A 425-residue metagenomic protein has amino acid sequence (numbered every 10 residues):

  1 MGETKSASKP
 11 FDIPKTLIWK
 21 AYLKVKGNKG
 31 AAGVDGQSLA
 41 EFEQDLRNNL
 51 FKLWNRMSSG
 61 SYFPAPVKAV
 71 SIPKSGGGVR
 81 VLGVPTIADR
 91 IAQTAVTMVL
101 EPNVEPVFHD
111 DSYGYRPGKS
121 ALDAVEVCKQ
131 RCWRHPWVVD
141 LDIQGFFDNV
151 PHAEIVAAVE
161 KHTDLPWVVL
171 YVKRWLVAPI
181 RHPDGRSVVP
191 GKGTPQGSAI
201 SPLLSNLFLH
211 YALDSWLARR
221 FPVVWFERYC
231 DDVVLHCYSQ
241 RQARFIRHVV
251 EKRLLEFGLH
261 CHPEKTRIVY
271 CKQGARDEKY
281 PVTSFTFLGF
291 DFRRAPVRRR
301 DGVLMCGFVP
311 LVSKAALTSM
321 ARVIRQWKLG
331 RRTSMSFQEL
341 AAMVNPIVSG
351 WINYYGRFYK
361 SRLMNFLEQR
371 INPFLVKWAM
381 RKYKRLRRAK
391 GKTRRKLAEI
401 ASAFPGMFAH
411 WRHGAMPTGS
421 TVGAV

Functional and structural regions predicted by a protein language model:
M1-R47: Non-catalytic, polymerase-adjacent accessory regions of viral genome-replication enzymes
I13-T16, P66-V70, S75, L176 (+3 more regions): Core structural elements
E41-P64: Amphipathic alpha-helical blocks
R56-S71, S75, V107-C271, S284: Conserved polymerase palm-domain catalytic core
V177, F257, C261-M335: A conserved non-catalytic segment of reverse transcriptases and RNA-directed RNA polymerases corresponding to the late
V189-T194, C306-V309, R325-L340, G350-L363 (+1 more regions): Short, solvent-exposed helix-loop connector elements
F358-R381: Short secondary-structure subsegments characteristic of cysteine-rich extracellular domains
R370, F374, K382-V425: Extended C-terminal regions of large enzymes
